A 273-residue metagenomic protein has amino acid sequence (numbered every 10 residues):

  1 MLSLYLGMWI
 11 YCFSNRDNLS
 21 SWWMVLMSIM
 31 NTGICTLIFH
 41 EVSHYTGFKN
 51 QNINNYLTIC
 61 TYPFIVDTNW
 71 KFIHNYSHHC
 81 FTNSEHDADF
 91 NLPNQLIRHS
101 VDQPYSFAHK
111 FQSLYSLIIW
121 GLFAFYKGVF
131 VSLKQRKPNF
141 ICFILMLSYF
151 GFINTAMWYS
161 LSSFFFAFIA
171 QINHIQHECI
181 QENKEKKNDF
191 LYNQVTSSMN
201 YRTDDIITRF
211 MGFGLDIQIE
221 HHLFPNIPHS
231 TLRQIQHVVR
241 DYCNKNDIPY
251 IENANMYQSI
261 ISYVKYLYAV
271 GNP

Functional and structural regions predicted by a protein language model:
M1-C35, Y62-P63, F111-K127, V131-A170: Alpha-helical bilayer-embedded segments of polytopic membrane proteins, i.e., transmembrane/intramembrane helices
M27-K137, E185-G271: Membrane-embedded catalytic scaffold of the fatty acid hydroxylase/desaturase
F143-L145, Y268-P273: C-terminal extensions
F166-K184: Transmembrane alpha-helix/helix-exit interface in multi-pass inner-membrane proteins
